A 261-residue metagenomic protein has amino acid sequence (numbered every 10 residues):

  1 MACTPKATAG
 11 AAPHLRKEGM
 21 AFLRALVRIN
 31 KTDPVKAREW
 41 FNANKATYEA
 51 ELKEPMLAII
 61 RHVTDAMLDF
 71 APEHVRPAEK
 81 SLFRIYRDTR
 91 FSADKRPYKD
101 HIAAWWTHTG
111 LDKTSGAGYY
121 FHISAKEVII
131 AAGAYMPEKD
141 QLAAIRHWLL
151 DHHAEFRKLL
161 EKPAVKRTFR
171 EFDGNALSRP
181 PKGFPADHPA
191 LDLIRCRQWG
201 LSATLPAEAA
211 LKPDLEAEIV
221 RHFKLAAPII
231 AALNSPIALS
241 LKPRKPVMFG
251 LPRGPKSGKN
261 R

Functional and structural regions predicted by a protein language model:
A2-K36, I60, K162, F169-R261: Long, solvent-exposed, polar/charged low-complexity segments
A11, G19-I85, K224: Active-site acidic/histidine clusters and adjacent loop/turn architecture that either coordinate catalytic ions
Y48, L52, M56, L142-I145 (+3 more regions): Amphipathic alpha-helical coiled-coil segments
V75-A78, P97-K99, T114, R170 (+1 more regions): A generic structural signal for short, non-catalytic loop/turn and secondary-structure boundary residues
P77, S92, A176-L177: Detector for conserved single-position "signature" residues within domains
D88-L150: Aromatic- and glycine-enriched beta-alpha-beta binding-site module
I123-F184: Compact, glycine/acidic-enriched structural inserts
